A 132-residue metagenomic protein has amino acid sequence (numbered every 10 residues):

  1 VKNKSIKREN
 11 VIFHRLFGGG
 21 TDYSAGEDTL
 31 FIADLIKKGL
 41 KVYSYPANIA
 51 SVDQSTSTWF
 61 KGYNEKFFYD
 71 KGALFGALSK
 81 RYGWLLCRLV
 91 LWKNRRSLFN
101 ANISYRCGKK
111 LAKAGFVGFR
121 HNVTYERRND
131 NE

Functional and structural regions predicted by a protein language model:
V1-I12: Conserved nucleotide-sugar donor-binding and metal-coordinating catalytic region shared by glycosyltransferases
F13-R15, G39-S51, Y63-N64: Catalytic beta-strand/loop signature of glycosyltransferases that borders the donor
L16-L30: Acidic donor-binding loop at a coil-to-helix junction in glycosyltransferase catalytic cores that engages
D34-I36: Hydrophobic residues within well-ordered alpha-helices
Q54-S55: Short Asp/Glu-rich motifs
T58-F60: Intrinsically disordered, low-complexity segments enriched in Gly and acidic/Ser/Thr residues that form flexible
G62-E132: Non-catalytic, C-terminal membrane-associated alpha-helical segments of glycosyltransferases
